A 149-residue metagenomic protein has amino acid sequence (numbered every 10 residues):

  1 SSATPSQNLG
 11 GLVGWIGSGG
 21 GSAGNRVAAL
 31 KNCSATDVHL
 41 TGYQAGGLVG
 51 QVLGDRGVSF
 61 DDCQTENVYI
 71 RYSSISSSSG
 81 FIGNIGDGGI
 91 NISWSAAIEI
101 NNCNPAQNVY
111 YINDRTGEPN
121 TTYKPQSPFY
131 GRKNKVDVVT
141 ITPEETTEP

Functional and structural regions predicted by a protein language model:
S1-A45, V49-P149: Surface-exposed loop/turn motifs in large extracellular/passenger domains
